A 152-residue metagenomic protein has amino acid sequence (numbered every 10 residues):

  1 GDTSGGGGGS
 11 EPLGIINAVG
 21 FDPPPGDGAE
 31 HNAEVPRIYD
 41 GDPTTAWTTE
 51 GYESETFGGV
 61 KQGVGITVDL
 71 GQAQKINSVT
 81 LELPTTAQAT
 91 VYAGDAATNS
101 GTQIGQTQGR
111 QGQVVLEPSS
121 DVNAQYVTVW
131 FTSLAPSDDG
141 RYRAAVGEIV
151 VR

Functional and structural regions predicted by a protein language model:
D2-G71: Disordered, acidic Ser/Thr/Pro-rich linker "stalks" and the adjacent N-terminal cap of the next globular domain
T45-Q103, P118-R152: Aromatic, loop-rich ligand-recognition surfaces of beta-strand-rich domains
G105-R110: Short beta-strand segments within Ig-like beta-sandwich modules, predominantly Fibronectin type-III
Q111-Q113, G147: C-terminal, beta-strand-rich globular interaction domains
